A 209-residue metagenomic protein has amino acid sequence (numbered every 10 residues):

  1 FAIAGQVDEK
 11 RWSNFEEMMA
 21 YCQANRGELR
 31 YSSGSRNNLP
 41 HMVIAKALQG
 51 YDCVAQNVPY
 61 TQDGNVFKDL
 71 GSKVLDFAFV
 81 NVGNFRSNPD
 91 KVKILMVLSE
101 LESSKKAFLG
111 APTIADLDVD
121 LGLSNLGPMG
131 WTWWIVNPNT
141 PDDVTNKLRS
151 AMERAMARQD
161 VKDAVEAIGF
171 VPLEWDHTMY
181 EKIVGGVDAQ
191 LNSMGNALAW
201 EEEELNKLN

Functional and structural regions predicted by a protein language model:
F1-N65, I114, W131-A164: Hinge/capping helix and adjacent helix->loop/strand transition within the periplasmic-binding protein
A2, D76-F77, I94: Short, Asp-centered acidic motifs that coordinate Mg2+ and/or phosphate in catalytic or ligand-binding sites
A45-G50, G64-F79, G83-D90, V184-G186: Short helices/loops that flank or line small-molecule/ion binding pockets
Y51-C53, D143-N209: An extracytoplasmic/periplasmic, membrane-proximal ligand-sensing/linker region
Y60, F79-V80, V97, W175: Short beta-strand and adjacent tight-turn residues that come in two discontinuous sequence segments and form the edges
N84-M156, N206-N209: C-terminal lobe and pocket-closing loops of periplasmic/extracytoplasmic Venus-flytrap solute-binding proteins
